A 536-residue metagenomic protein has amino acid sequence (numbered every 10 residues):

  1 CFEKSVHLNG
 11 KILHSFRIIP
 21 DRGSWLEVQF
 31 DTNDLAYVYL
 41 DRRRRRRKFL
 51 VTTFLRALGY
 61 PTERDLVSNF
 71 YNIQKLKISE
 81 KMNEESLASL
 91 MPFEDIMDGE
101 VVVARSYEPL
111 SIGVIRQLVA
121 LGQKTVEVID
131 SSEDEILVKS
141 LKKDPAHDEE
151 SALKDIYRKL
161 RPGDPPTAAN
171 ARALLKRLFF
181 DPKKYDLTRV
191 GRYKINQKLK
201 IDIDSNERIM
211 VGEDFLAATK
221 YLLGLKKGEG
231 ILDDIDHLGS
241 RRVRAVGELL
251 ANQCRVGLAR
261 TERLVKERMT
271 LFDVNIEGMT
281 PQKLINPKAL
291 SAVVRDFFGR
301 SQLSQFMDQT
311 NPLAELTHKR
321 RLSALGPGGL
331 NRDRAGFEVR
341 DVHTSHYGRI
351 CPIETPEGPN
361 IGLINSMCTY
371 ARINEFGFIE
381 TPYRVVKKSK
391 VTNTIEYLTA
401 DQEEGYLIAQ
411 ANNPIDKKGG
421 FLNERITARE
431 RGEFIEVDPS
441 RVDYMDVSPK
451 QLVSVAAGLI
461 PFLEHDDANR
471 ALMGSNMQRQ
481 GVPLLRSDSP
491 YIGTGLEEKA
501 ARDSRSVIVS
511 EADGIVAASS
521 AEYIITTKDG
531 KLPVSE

Functional and structural regions predicted by a protein language model:
C1-S323, C368-P483, A521: N-terminal non-catalytic structural scaffold regions of very large proteins
C1-V6, Q302-I364, Q478, P483-A517 (+1 more regions): Conserved mixed alpha/beta core segments that line enzyme active sites in large multi-domain catalysts
P20, M97-D98, D130, E354-E357 (+1 more regions): Short acidic, glycine-rich loop/turn motifs
G122, E357, N365-C368, K528-G530: A short beta-strand motif that forms part of the nucleic acid-binding face of small beta-barrel RNA-binding folds
K531-E536: A short macromolecule-binding patch
